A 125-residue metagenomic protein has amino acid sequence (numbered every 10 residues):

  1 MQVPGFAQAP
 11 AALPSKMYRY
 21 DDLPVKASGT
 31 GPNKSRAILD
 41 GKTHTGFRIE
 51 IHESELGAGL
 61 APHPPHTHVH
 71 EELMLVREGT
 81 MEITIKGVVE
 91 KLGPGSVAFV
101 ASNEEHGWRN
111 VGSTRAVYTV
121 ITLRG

Functional and structural regions predicted by a protein language model:
Q2-R48: A short, N-terminal "cap"/entry segment at the start of jelly-roll beta-barrel domains of the cupin/DSBH fold
K42-I49, V69, T84, E104 (+1 more regions): Mature, secreted membrane-active peptide modules
E50-H68, S102: Conserved short histidine dyad/triad with adjacent acidic residue
I51-E55, L73, V97-F99, V120: Conserved hydrophobic/aromatic beta-strand scaffold that supports enzyme active sites
V69-M81, K86: Glycine- and acidic-residue-biased ligand/ion/polar-headgroup-sensing regions
V88-N103: Short acidic-glycine-tyrosine-enriched beta hairpin
S102-G125: Ligand-binding loop in jelly-roll beta-barrel domains
